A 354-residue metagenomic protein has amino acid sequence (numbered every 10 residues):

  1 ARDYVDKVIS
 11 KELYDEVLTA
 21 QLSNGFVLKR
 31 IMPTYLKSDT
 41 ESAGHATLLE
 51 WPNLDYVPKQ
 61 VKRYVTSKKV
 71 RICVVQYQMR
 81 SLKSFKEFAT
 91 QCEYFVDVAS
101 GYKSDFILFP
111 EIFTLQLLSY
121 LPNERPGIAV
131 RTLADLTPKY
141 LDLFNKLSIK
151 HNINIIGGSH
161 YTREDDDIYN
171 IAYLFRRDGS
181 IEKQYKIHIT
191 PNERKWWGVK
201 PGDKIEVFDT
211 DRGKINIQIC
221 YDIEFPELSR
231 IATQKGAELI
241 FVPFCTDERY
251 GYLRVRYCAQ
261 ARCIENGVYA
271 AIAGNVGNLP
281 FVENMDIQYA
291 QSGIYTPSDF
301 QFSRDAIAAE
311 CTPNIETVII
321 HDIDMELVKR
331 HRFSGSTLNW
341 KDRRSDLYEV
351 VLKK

Functional and structural regions predicted by a protein language model:
A1-V70: Terminal substrate-recognition subdomain of acyl/acetyltransferases
A43-L48, Y169, D203-I205, I287-A290 (+1 more regions): Short hydrophobic/aromatic beta-strand or adjacent loop that forms the aromatic wall/cage of a ligand/substrate-binding
T66-S81: Generic N-terminal amphipathic, Lys/Arg-enriched alpha-helix
F85-R177, E182, T246-A261, E265: Cys-nucleophile CN-hydrolase/nitrilase-fold catalytic domain and related Cys-dependent amidase chemistry that acts on
A134-I156, I223-E316: CN hydrolase (nitrilase-like) catalytic-core segments centered on the catalytic cysteine and neighboring Lys/Glu
K146, T162-L239, E248-A261, S334-T337 (+1 more regions): Active-site catalytic loop in hydrolytic enzyme cores
G157-G158, I171-L174, E206, I272 (+2 more regions): Short beta-strand scaffold segments in enzyme catalytic cores
I323-K354: A short C-terminal boundary segment appended to hydrolase-like catalytic domains
